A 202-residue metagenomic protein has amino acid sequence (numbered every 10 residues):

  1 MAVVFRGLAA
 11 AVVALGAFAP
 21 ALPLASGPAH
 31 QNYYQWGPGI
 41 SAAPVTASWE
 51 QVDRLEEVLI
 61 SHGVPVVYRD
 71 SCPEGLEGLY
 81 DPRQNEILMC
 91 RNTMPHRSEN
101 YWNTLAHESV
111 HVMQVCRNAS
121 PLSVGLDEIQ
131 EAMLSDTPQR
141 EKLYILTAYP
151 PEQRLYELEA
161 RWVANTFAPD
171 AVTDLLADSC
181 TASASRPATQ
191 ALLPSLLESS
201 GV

Functional and structural regions predicted by a protein language model:
M1-A11: Bacterial N-terminal signal peptides that target proteins for export
A9-A19: Bacterial N-terminal signal peptides
L22-E86, M94-P95: Auxiliary, metal-adjacent structural segments of Zn-dependent hydrolase domains
I40, H62-V64, P73, S123-V202: Metalloprotease/metallohydrolase-associated module, dominated by Zn2+-dependent proteases
Q51, L55, Y101, L105-S109 (+2 more regions): Stable alpha-helical elements in mature extracytoplasmic
L88, V112-Q114, W162: Structural recognition of the beta-strand scaffold that forms the well-ordered cores of secreted hydrolase catalytic
L88-L105: Short pre-active-site segment immediately N-terminal to the catalytic Zn-binding motif
S109-L126: Catalytic Zn2+-binding segment of zinc metalloproteases
